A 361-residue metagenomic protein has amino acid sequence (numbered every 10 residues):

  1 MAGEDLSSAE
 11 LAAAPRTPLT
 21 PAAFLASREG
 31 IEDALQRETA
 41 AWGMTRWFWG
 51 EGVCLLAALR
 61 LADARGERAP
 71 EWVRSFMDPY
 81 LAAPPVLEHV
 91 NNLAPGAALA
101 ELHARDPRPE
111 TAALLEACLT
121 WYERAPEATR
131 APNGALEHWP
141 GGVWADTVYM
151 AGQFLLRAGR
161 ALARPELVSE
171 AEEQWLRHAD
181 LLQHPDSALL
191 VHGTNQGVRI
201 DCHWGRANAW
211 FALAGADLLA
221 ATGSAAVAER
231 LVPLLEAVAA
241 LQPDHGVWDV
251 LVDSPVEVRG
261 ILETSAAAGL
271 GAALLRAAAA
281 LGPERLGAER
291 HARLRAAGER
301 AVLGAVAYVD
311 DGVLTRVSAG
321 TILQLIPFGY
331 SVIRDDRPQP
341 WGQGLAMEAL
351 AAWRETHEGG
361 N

Functional and structural regions predicted by a protein language model:
A2-G52, L59-P70, S75-P79, P85-W121 (+4 more regions): CBM-like carbohydrate-recognition segments
G50-E51, A58, A151, L213: Amphipathic alpha-helical regulatory regions
A82-N195, D201: Extended ligand-binding groove/face enriched in aromatic
W139-D146, R199-H203, Y330-W341: Individual transmembrane alpha-helices with interfacial aromatic-anchor signatures
A145-D146, M150-D253, E257-G271, P283-A319 (+1 more regions): Extended ligand-binding clefts on enzyme/binding-domain cores
